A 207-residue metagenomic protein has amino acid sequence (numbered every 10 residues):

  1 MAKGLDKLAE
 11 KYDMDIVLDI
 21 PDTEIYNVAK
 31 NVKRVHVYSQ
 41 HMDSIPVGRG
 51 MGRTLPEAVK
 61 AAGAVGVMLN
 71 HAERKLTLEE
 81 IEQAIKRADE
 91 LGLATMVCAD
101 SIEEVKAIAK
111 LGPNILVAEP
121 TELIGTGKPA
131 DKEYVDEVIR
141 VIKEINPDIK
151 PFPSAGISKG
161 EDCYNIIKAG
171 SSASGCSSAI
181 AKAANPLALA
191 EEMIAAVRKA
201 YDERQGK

Functional and structural regions predicted by a protein language model:
M1-T54, T95, E103-P113, K182 (+1 more regions): Conserved N-terminal beta1-alpha1 strand-loop-helix module at the mouth
I16-I20, V37-Q40, V67-L69, T95-V97 (+3 more regions): Hydrophobic faces of well-ordered beta-strands that scaffold small-molecule active sites in alpha/beta enzyme cores
P21, V59, E119, I166 (+2 more regions): Conserved, mostly hydrophobic/aromatic
V32-A88: Glycine/small-residue-rich loop that forms an oxyanion/phosphate-binding "nest" at active or ligand-binding sites
I45, P113-R140, S158, L189: Glycine/Thr-rich beta-alpha phosphate-binding loop at enzyme active sites
T54, A99-G112, I157-S174: Catalytic cores of alpha/beta
V65-L76, I115-K128, A169-A190: Glycine-rich phosphate-binding active-site loops on the catalytic face of alpha/beta enzymes
A84-E90, A130-E133, I180-K207: C-terminal helical cap(s) of enzyme catalytic domains, especially alpha/beta-barrels
